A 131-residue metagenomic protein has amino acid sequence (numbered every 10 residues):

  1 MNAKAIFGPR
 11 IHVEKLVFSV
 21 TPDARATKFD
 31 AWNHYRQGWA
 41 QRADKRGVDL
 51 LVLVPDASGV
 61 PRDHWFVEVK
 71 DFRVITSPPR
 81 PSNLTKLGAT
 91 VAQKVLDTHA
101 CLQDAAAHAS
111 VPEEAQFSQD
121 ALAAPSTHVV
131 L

Functional and structural regions predicted by a protein language model:
M1-V48, P55-A57: Basic, amphipathic N-terminal segments that precede the first structured/catalytic domain
E14, E68, E113-E114: Glutamate identity and glutamate-enriched acidic tracts
Q41-R42, V54-D63, S77-N83: Intrinsically disordered, low-complexity coil segments
G47, P61-D63, S126: A structure-centric signal for secondary-structure junctions around beta-strands
L50-V52, D63-D71: Conserved catalytic cores of phosphodiester-cleaving nucleases, focusing on short active-site segments
F72-L131: Catalytic cores of nucleic-acid endonucleases
